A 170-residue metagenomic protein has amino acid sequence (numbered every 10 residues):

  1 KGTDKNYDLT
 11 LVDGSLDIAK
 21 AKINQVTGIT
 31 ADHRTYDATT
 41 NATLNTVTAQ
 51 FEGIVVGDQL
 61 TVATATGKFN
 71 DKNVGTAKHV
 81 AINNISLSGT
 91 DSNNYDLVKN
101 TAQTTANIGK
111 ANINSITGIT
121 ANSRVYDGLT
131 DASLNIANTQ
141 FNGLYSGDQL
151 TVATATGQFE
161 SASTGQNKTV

Functional and structural regions predicted by a protein language model:
K1-V170: Short loop/turn motifs that initiate or flank beta-strands
